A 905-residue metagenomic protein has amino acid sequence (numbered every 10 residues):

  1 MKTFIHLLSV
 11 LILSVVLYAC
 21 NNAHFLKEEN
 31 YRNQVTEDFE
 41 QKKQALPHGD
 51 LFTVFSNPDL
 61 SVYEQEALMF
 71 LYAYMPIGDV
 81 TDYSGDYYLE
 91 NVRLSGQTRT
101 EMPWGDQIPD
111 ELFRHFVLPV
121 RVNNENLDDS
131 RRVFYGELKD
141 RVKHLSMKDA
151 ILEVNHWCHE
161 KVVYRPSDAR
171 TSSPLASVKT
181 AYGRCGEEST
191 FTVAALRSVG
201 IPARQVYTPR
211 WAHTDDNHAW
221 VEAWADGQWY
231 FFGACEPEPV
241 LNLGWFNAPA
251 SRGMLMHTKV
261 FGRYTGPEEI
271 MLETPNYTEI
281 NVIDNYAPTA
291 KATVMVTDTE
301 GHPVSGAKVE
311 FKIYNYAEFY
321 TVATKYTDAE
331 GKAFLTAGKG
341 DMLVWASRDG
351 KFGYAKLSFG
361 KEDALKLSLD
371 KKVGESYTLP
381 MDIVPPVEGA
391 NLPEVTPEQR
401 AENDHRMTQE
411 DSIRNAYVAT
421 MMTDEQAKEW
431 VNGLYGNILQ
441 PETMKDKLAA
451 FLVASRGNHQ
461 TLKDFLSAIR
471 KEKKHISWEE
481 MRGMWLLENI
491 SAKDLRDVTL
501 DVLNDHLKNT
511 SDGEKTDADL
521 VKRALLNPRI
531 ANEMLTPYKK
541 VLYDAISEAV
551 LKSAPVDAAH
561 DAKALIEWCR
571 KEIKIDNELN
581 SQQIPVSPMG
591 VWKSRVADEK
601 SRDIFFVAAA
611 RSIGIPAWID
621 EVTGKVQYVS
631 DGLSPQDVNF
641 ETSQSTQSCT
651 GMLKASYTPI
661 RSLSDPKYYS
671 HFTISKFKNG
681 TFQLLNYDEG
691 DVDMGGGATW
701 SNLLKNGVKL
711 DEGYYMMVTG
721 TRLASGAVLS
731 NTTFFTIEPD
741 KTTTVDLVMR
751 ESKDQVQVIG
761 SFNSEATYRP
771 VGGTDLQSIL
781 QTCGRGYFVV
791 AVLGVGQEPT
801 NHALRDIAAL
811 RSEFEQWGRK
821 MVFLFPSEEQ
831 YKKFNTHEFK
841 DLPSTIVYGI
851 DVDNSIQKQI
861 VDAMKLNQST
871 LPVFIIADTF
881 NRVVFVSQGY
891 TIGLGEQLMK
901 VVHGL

Functional and structural regions predicted by a protein language model:
F25, D140-S146, A150-H156, R165-L175 (+7 more regions): Hydrophobic/aromatic-rich core segments of domains that either
K27-T180, D216, A401, M407-S594: Secondary-structure boundary elements
A290-G301, G331, G651-S664: A short, amphipathic beta-strand motif
T299-E318, K339-D341, D561, I660-G690: Short, ordered, surface-exposed loop/turn motifs in non-cytosolic proteins
N315-T336, G680-L704: Short, acidic Ser/Thr/Gly-rich low-complexity loop/linker segments typical of extracellular and cell-surface proteins
G350-K372, R722-R750: Structured interaction patches on ligand/partner-binding surfaces of diverse proteins
I779-I807, K820-L824: Short active-site neighborhood of thiol/selenol oxidoreductases, capturing the structured segment around
H837-L871: Short, internal strand/loop/helix patches that form the active-site neighborhood or redox-interaction surface
